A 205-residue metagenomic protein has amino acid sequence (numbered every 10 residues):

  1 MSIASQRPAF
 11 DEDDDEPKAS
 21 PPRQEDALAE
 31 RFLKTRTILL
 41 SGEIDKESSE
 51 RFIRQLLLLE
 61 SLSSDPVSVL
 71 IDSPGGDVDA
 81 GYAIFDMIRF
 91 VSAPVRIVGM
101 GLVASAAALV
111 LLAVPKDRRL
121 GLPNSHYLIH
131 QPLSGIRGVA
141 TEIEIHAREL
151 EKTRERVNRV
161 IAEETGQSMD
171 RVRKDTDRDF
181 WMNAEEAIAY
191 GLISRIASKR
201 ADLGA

Functional and structural regions predicted by a protein language model:
M1-A205: Terminal-region recognition feature
